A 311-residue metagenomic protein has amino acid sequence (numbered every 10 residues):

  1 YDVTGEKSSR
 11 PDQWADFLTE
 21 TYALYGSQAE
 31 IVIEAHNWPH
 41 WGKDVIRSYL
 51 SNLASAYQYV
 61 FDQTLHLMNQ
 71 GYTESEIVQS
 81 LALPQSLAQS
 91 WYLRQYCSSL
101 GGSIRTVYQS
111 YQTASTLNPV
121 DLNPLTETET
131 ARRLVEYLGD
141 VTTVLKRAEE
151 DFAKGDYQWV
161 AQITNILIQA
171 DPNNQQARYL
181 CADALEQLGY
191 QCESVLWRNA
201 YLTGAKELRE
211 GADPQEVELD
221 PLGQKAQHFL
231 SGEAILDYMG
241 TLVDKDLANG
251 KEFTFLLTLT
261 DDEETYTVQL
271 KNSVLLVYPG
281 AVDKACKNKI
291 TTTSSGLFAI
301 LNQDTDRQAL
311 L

Functional and structural regions predicted by a protein language model:
Y1-T4, S8-D12, D16: Catalytic core of the metallo-beta-lactamase
D2-E6, L65-H66, E149: Short, well-ordered beta-strand elements within core beta-sheets of diverse protein domains
D12, D16-T19, K146, Q162: Short, contiguous clusters of charged residues that form electrostatic/catalytic patches at enzyme active sites, used
A15-E76, S80-L117, L180, A184-Q187: Divalent-metal (often Zn2+) His-rich catalytic cores of metallo-beta-lactamase-fold enzymes
N52, P119-T143: TPR-adjacent "capping" and linker segments in tetratricopeptide-repeat scaffold/adaptor proteins
S55-Y57, L138-L145, N173-Q176: Generic helix N-cap/helix-start motif at coil->alpha-helix transitions
R147-Q162, I166-N173, R178, D183-L311: Feature captures hydrophobic
